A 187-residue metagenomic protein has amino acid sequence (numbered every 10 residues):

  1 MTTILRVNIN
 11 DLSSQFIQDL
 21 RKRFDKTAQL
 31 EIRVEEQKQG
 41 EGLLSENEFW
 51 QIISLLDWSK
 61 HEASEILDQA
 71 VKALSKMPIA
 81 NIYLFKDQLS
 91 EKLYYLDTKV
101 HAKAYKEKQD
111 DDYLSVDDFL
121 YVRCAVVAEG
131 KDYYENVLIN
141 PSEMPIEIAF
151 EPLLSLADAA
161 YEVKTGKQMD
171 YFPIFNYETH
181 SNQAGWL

Functional and structural regions predicted by a protein language model:
M1-K38: Short, low-complexity, charged amphipathic interaction modules
L20, S45, S115-D118, G130 (+2 more regions): A general marker of short, structured functional hotspots
A28-V34, I53, H101, Y105-K108 (+4 more regions): Generic preference for hydrophobic/aromatic residues in regular secondary structure cores
E35-A80, L84: N-terminal, charge-rich interaction modules
D68-L154: Core of folded catalytic or high-affinity ligand/protein-binding domains in predominantly eukaryotic proteins
D117, Y134, N140-L187: Basic, alpha-helical nucleic-acid-binding regions used in initiation and control of genome expression
